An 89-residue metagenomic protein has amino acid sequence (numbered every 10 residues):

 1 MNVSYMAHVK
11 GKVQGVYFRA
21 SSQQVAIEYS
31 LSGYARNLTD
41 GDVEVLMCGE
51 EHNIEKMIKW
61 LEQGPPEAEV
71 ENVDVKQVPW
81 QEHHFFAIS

Functional and structural regions predicted by a protein language model:
M1-S89: Intrinsically disordered, low-complexity, mixed-charge
